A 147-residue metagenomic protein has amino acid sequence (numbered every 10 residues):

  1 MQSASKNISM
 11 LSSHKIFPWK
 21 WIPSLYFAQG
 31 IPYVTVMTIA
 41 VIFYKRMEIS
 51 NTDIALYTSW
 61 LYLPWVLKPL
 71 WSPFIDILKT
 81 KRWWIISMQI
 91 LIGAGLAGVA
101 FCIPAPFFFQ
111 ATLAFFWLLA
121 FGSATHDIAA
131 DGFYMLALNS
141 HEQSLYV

Functional and structural regions predicted by a protein language model:
N7-W65: Helix-loop boundary and gating motifs at the non-cytosolic
F17, F101-F116: Helix-loop junctions at membrane interfaces in 12-TM secondary transporters
K20, L56, W83-I86, L145: Signature of the 12-TM Major Facilitator Superfamily
G30, V34, A120-I128: Small-residue-rich segments within alpha-helical transmembrane domains of MFS-like 12-TM solute carriers
A40, A124-L138: Intracellular juxtamembrane helix-capping segments at the cytosolic ends of symmetry-related transmembrane helices
N51-T52, L138-V147: Loop-to-transmembrane helix entry/capping segments in MFS-fold secondary transporters and related SLC/MFSD carriers
V66-T80: Helix-to-loop junctions at the C-terminal end of transmembrane segments in multipass secondary transporters
I86-F108: C-terminal ends and interior cores of transmembrane alpha-helices in multi-pass membrane transporters/permeases
